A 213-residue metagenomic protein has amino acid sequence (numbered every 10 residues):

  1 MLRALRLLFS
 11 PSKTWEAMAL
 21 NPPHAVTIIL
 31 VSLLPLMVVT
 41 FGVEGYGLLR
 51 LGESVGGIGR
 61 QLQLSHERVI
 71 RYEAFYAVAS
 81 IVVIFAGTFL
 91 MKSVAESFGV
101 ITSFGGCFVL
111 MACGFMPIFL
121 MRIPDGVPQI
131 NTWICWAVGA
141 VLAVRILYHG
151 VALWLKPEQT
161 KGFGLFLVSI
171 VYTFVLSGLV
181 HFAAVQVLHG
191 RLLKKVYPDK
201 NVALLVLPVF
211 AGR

Functional and structural regions predicted by a protein language model:
M1-I101: Selected alpha-helical membrane-embedding segments in polytopic membrane proteins
R3, K13, K92, K156 (+3 more regions): Context-gated lysine
A4, A17-A19, A25, A74-A79 (+9 more regions): A sequence-composition feature that detects small, non-aromatic residues
V43-A79, R122-G139, L179-R213: Membrane-helix interface segments in multi-pass membrane proteins
T88, K92-S93, S97-L179: Hydrophobic alpha-helical transmembrane segments and adjacent short intramembrane/lumenal linkers of inner/organellar
